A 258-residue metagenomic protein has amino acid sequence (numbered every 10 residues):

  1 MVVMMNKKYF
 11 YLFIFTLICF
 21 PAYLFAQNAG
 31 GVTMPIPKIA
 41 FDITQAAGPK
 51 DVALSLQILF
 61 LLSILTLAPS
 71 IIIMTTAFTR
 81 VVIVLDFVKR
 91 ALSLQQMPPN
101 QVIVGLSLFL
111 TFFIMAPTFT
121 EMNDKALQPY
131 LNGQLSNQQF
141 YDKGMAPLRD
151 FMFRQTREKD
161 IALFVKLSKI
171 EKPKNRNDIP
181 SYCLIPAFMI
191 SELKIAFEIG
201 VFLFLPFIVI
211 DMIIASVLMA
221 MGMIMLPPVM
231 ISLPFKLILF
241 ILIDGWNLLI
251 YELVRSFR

Functional and structural regions predicted by a protein language model:
M1-N28: N-terminal secretory/membrane targeting signals
Q27-R258: Hydrophobic alpha-helical segments and their helix-loop boundaries in membrane and membrane-proximal proteins
